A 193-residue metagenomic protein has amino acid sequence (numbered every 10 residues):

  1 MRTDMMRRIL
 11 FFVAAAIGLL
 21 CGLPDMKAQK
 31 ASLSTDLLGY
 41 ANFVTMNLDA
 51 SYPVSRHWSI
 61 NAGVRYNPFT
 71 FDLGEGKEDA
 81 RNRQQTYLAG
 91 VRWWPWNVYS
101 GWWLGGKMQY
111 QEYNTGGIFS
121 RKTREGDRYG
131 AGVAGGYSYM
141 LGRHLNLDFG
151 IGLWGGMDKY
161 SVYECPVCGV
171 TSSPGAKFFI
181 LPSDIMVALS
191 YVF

Functional and structural regions predicted by a protein language model:
R2-V13: Bacterial N-terminal signal peptides that target proteins for export
F12-C21: Bacterial N-terminal signal peptides
L23-A28: Sec/Tat signal peptide C-region and signal peptidase I cleavage site
Q29-A31, N42-V44, R81-Y87, E125-A131 (+1 more regions): Residues that define the transmembrane beta-barrel architecture of outer-membrane proteins
K30-L33, D72-E75, G116-F119, C168-P174: Extracytoplasmic loops and strand-loop junctions of Gram-negative outer membrane beta-barrel proteins
S32-D49, N67, V98: Solvent-exposed loop/turn segments connecting transmembrane beta-strands in outer-membrane beta-barrel proteins
Y52-F149, A188-Y191: Gram-negative (and chloroplast) outer-membrane scaffold detector with strong preference for beta-barrel transmembrane
G142-F193: Predominantly the C-terminal beta-signal and adjacent terminal strand-loop region of outer-membrane beta-barrel
